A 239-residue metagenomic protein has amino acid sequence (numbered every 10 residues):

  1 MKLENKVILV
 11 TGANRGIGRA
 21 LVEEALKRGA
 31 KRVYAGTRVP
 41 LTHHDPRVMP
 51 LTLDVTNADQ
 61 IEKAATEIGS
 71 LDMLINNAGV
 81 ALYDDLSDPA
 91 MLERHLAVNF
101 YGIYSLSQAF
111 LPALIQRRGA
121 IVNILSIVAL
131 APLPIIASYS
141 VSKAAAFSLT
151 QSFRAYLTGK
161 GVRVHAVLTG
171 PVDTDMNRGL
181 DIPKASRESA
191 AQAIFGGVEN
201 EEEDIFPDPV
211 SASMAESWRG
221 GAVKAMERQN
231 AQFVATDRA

Functional and structural regions predicted by a protein language model:
N14-R15: Conserved glycine-rich cofactor-binding loop
D45-A58: Rossmann-fold cofactor-recognition segment
P50, H95-L96: A hydrophobic alpha-helix adjacent to the NAD(P)-binding/active-site core of NAD(P)-dependent oxidoreductases, strongly
G79-R94, I135-S138: Conserved mid-core segment of classical short-chain dehydrogenase/reductases
L96, S107, S142: Active-site helix of classical SDR
S126: Residue(s) in the substrate-gating loop at a strand-loop-helix junction that position the organic substrate next
A166, T174, R178-S217: C-terminal helical subdomain
